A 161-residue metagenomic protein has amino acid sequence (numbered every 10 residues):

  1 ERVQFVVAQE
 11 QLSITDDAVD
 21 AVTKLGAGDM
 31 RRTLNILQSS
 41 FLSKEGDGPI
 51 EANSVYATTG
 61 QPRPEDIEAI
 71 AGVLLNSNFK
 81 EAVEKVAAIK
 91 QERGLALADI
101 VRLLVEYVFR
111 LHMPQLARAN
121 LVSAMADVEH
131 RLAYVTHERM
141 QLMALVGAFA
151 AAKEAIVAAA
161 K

Functional and structural regions predicted by a protein language model:
E1-D17, L75: Conserved small helical "lid"/interfacial subdomain of P-loop NTPases
Q4-F5, V19-T23, V128-R131: Short interface patches used for recognition in eukaryotic signaling and trafficking proteins
A8, V19-L25, R31-E45, E68-G72 (+2 more regions): C-terminal helical "lid" of AAA+/P-loop NTPase domains
L12, A27-R31, G46, P64 (+3 more regions): Alpha-helix boundary/capping and short turn/kink residues
E45-G72: Loop-to-helix "switch" segment enriched in basic and acidic residues adjacent to catalytic/ligand pockets
A69-K161: Helix-rich C-terminal "collar"/helical-bundle subdomain used as an assembly and partner-interaction module in RFC-like
